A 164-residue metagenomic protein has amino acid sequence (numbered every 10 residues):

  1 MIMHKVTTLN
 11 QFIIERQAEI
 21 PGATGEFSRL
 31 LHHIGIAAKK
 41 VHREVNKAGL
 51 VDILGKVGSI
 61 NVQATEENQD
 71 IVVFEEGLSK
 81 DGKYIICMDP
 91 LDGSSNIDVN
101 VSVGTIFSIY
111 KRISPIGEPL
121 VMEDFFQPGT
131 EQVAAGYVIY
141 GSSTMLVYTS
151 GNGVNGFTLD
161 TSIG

Functional and structural regions predicted by a protein language model:
M1-G164: IMPase-like, lithium-sensitive Mg2+-dependent phosphomonoesterase catalytic core
